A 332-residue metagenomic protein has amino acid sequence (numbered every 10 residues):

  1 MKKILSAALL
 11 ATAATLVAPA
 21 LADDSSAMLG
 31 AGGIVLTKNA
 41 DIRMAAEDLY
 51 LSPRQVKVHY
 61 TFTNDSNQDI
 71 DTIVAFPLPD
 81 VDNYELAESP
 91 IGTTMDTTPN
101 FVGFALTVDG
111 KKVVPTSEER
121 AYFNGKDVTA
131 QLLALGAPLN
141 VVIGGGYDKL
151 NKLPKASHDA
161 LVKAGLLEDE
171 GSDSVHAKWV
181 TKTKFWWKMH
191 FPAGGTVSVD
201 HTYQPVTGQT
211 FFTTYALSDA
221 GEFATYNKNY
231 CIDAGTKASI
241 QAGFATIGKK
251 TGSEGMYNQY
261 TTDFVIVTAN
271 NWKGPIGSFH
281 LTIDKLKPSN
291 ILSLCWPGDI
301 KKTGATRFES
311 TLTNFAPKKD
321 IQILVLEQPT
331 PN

Functional and structural regions predicted by a protein language model:
M1-I4: Positively charged n-region of N-terminal signal peptides that target proteins for export
A7-T15: Bacterial N-terminal signal peptides
A20-N332: Lumenal/extracellular ectodomains and adaptor appendage modules of the eukaryotic vesicle/secretory system
